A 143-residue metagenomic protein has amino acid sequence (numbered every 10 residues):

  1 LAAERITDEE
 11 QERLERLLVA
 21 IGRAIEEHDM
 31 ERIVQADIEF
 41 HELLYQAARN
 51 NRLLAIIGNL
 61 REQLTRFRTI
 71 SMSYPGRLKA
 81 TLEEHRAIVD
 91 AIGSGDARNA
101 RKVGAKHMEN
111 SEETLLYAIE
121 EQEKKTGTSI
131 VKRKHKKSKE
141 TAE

Functional and structural regions predicted by a protein language model:
L1-E27, E31-Q35: Amphipathic alpha-helical dimerization/coiled-coil segments that flank or bridge DNA-binding/regulatory modules
L1-I6, A36-P75, T114-L115: Hydrophobic, amphipathic alpha-helical faces that serve as interaction scaffolds
R13-R16, Q35, E39, A55 (+3 more regions): Amphipathic alpha-helical interaction segments
E15-G22, E27, E62, R66-E143: C-terminal all-alpha effector/ligand-binding and dimerization domain of prokaryotic HTH-type transcriptional repressors
H28-R32, N51-R52, D96: Non-DNA-binding regulatory cores of transcription-related proteins, predominantly C-terminal effector-binding
